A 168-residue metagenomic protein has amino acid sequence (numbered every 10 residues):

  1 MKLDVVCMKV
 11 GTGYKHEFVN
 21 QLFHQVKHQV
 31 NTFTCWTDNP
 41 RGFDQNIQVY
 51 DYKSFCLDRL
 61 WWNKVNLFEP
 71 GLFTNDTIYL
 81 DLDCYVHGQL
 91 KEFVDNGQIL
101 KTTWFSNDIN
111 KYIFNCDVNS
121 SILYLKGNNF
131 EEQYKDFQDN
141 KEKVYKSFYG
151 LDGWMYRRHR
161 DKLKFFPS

Functional and structural regions predicted by a protein language model:
M1-L60, L72-F73: N-terminal anchoring/stem segment of glycosyltransferases
C7, C35, D51, D81 (+3 more regions): Structural signal for conserved beta-strand scaffold positions within catalytic alpha/beta enzyme cores
V10-G13, N39-G42, S54-C56, C84-V86 (+3 more regions): Short, solvent-exposed loop/turn segments at secondary-structure junctions
V19-V26, V65-E69, L90-V94, D152-Y156: Short amphipathic alpha-helical segments and helix-helix/interface helices
Q48-D51, F55, W62-F114: GT-A fold catalytic core of metal-dependent nucleotide-sugar glycosyltransferases, centered on the diacidic
K64, L80, V118-S121, L151: Residues that flank catalytic or metal-binding motifs in active/ligand-binding sites
I109-I122, K143-F148: A recurrent flexible, glycine/aromatic-enriched loop bordering the glycosyltransferase active site that acts as
L125-S168: Catalytic core and acceptor-binding pocket of nucleotide-sugar-dependent glycosyltransferases
